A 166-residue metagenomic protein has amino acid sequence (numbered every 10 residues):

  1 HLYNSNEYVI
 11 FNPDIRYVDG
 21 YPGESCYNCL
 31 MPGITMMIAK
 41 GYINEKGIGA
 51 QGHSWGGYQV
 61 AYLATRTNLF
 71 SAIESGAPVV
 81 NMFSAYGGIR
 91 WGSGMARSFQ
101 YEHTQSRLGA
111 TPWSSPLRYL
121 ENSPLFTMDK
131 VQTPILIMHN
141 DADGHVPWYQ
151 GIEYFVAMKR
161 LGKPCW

Functional and structural regions predicted by a protein language model:
H1-W166: Active-site-proximal cap/loop segments of hydrolase catalytic domains
